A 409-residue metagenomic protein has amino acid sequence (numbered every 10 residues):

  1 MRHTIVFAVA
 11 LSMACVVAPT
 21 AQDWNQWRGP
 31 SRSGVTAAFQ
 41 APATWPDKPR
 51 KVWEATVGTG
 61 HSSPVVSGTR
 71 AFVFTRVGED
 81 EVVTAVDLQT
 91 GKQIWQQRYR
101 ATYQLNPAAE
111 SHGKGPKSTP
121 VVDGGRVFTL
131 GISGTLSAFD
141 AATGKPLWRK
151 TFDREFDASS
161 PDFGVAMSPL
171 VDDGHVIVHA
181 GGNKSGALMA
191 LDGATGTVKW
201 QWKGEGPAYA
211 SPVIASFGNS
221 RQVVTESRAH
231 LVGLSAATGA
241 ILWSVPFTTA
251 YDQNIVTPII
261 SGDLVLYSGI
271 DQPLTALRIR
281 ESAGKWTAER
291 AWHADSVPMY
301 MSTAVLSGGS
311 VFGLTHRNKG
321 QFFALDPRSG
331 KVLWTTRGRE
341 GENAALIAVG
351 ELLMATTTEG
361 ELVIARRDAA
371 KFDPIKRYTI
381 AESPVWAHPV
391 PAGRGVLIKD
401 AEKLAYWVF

Functional and structural regions predicted by a protein language model:
M1-R2: N-terminal secretory signal peptides that target proteins for export/translocation
V6-V16: Bacterial N-terminal signal peptides
P19-F409: Noncatalytic, solvent-exposed loop/strand surfaces of beta-propeller-type extracellular/periplasmic domains
